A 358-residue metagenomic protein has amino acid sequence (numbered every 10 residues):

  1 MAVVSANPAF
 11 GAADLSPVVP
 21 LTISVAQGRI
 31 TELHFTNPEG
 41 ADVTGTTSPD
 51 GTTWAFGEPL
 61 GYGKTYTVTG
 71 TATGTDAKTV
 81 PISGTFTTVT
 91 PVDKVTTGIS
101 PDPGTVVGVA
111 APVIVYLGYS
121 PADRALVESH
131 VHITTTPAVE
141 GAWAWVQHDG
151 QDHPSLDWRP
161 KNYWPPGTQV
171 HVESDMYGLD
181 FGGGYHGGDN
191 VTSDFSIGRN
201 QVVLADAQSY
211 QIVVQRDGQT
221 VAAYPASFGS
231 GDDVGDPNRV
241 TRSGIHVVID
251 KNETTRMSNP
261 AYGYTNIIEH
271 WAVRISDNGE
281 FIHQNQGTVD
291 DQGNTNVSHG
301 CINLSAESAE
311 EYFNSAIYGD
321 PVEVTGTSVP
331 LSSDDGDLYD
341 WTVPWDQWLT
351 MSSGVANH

Functional and structural regions predicted by a protein language model:
M1-R199, A226: Acidic, low-complexity Ser/Thr/Gly/Pro-rich repeat segments typical of extracellular/periplasmic and surface-exposed
A13, S48, E58, T105 (+10 more regions): Extracytoplasmic/periplasmic, Sec-exported soluble proteins
T22-S24, T67, I114-Y116, L204 (+4 more regions): Soluble periplasmic/extracytoplasmic beta-strand elements of cell-envelope proteins
E58, T135, P160, D250 (+3 more regions): Pocket-edge structural micro-motifs
A72-G74, M176-G178, G218, T254 (+1 more regions): Short, charged beta-turn/beta-strand-edge "cap" motif at the junction between a beta-strand and an adjacent loop
V109, T241, S258-H358: Exported/periplasmic cell-wall-interacting domains
G184-D290: Gly/Pro-biased beta-strand-loop elements
